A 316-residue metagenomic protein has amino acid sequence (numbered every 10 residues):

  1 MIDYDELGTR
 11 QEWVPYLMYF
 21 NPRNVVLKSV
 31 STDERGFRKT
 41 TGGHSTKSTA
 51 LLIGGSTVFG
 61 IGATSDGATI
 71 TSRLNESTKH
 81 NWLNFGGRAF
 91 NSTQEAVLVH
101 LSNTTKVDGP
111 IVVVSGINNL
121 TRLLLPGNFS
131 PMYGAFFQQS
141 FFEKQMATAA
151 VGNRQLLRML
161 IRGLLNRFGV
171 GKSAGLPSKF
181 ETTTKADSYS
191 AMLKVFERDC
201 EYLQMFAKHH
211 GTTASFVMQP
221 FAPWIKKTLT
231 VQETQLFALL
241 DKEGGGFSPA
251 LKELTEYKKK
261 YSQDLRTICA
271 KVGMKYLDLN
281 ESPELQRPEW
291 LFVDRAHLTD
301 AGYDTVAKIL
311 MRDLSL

Functional and structural regions predicted by a protein language model:
M1-R73, P283-Q286: Membrane/wall-proximal cationic-aromatic binding patches
T49-I53, L83, I111-V113: Conserved beta-strand elements of the Class I
S56-F59, R88-S92, I117-R122, F221-W224 (+1 more regions): Solvent-exposed loop/turn segments at secondary-structure junctions within structured extracellular/periplasmic domains
T69-H80, F206: A short, Lys/Arg-enriched amphipathic alpha-helix followed by its capping loop at the start of a domain
H80-F90: A short beta-strand-loop structural module common to alpha/beta enzyme folds
T93-D187, Q219-P223, V231: Interaction-surface signature
I111-S115, G171-S282, D313: Conserved, well-ordered alpha-helix/loop/beta-strand core segments that scaffold catalytic motifs
Q263-D278, P288-L316: Histidine-centered active-site loop/cap adjacent to the catalytic His in serine esterases/O-acetyl transfer systems
